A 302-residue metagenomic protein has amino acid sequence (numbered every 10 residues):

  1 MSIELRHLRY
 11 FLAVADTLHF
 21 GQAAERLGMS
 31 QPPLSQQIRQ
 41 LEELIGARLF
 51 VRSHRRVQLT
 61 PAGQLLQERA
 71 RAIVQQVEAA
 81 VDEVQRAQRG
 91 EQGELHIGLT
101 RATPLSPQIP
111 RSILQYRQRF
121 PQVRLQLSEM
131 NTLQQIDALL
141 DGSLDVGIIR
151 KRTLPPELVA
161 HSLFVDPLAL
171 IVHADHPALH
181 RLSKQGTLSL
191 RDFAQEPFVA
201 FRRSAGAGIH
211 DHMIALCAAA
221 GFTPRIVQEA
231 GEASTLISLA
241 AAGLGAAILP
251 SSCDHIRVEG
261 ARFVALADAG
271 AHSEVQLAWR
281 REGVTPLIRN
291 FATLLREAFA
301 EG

Functional and structural regions predicted by a protein language model:
M1-Q37, S53, L66: N-terminal short secondary-structure element
S2, A72, A87, R111-Q115 (+7 more regions): Short beta-strand-centered segments that line the small-molecule binding cleft or hinge of alpha/beta clamshell
Q31-P32, D82, Q88-F120, R124-S128 (+2 more regions): N-terminal winged-helix
E42-L59, Q64: A short LG(V/I)-centered, amphipathic sequence patch enriched for acidic residue(s) preceding the LG motif
S106-P107, G186-L190, E196-A220, T285-I288 (+1 more regions): Secondary-structure junction motif
N131-I136, L140-L144, I149, R203-V264: Hydrophobic hinge/microswitch elements
V159-R202, H272-E282, R296: Hydrophobic/proline-rich hinge and linker segments of small-molecule sensing/allosteric domains, predominantly
S252, A261-G302: A late-sequence structural motif
